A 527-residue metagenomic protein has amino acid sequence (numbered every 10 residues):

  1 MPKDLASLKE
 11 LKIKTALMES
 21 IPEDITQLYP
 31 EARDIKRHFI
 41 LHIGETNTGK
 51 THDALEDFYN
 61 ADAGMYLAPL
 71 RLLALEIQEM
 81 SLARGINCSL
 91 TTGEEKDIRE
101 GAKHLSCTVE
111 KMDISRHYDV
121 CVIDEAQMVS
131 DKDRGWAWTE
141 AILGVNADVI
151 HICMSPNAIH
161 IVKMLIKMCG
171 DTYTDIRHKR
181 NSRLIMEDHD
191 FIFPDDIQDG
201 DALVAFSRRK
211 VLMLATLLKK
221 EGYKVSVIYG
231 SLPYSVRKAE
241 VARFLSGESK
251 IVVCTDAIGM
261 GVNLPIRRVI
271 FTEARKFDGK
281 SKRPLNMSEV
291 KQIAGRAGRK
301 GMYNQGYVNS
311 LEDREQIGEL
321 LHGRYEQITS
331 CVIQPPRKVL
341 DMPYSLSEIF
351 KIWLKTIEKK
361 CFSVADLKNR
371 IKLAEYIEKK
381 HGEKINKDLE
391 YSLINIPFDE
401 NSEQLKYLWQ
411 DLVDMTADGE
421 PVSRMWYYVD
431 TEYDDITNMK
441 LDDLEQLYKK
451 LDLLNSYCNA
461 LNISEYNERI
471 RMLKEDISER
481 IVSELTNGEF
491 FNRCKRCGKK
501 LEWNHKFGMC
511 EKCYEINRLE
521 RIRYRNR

Functional and structural regions predicted by a protein language model:
M1-E19, K338-R527: Non-catalytic terminal extensions of ATP-dependent helicases
I40, P156-I161, L165-A215: Conserved interdomain linker/interface between the two RecA-like ATPase lobes of SF2 helicase motors
A63-I77, H151-C153, D196-E221, V225-Y229 (+1 more regions): Conserved strand-helix element at the start of the C-terminal RecA-like helicase core
S81-H117: Inter-Walker segment of RecA-like/P-loop motor cores
L90, K96-R99, K224-V227, L232-T255: Conserved helicase ATPase core of P-loop NTP-dependent helicases/translocases
E100-S115, S246-N263: Conserved two-lobed SF2 helicase motor
Q127-H178: Post-DEXD/H (motif II) to motif III coupling segment of the RecA-like Helicase ATP-binding lobe
N157, L264, R268, T272-D278 (+1 more regions): Conserved segment of the helicase C-terminal RecA-like domain
